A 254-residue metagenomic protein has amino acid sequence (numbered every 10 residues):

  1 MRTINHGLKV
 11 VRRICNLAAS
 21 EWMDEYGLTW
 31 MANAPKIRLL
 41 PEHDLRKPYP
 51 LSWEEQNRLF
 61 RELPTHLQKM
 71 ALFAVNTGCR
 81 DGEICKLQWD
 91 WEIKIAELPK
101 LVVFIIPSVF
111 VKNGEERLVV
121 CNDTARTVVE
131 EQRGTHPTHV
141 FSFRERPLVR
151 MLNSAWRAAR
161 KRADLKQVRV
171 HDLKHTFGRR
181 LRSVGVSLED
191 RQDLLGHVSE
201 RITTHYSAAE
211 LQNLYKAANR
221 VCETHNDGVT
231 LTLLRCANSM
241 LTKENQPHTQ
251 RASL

Functional and structural regions predicted by a protein language model:
M1-I37, R80-G82: N-terminal DNA-binding recognition helix of tyrosine site-specific recombinases/integrases
R2, K69-L72, N76-E83, K174-V198 (+2 more regions): C-terminal catalytic core of tyrosine-transesterase DNA break-rejoin enzymes
H6, P147, L152, K166-V184: Short basic/aromatic active-site micro-motif
R12-C15, A19, Q68, L211-L214: C-terminal flanking helix
I14, E54, F110, N122-K166 (+2 more regions): Active-site/catalytic core of tyrosine-dependent DNA strand-transfer enzymes
N33-L39, H43, W53-R61, T77 (+1 more regions): Conserved tyrosine-mediated DNA breakage-rejoining catalytic core shared by Y-recombinases
E42, L67, V109-N113, R126 (+2 more regions): Catalytic-site neighborhood detector that most strongly recognizes the C-terminal catalytic loop/helix of tyrosine
I95-A96, V111, D123, E131 (+3 more regions): C-terminal secondary-structure termini that scaffold catalytic or DNA-interacting sites
